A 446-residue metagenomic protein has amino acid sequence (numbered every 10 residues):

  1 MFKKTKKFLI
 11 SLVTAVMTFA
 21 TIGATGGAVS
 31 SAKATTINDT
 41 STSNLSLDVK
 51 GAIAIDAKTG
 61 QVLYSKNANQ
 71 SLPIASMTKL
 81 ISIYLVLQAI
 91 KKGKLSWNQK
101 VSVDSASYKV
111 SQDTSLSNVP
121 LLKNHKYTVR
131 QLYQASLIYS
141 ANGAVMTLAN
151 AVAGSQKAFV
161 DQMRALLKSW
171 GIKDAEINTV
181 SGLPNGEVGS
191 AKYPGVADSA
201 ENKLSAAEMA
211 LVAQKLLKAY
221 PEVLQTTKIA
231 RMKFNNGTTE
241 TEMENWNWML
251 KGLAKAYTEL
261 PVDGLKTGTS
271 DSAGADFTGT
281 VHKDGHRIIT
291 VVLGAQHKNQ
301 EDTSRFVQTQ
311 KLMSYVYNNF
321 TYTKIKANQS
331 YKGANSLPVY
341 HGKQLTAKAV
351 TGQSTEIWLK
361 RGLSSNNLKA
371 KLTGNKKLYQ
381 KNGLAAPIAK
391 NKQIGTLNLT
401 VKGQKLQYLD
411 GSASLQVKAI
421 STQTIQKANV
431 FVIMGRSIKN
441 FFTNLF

Functional and structural regions predicted by a protein language model:
M1, T59-G60, N124, G237 (+1 more regions): Detector for glycine-centered tight turns/loop "hinges" at secondary-structure junctions
F2-S31, F446: Sec-dependent N-terminal signal peptides of Gram-positive bacterial secreted proteins and lipoproteins
T5-K6, I74, H125, V129 (+2 more regions): Structural motif marking the loop-to-transmembrane transition
L9, A57-K58, K283: Short, ordered coil/turn segments that flank beta-strands lining enzyme active or ligand-binding pockets
M17-T18, Q70, H125, A273: Residue-level signature of the cytosolic catalytic core of signaling kinases
A28-A207, L217-Y220: Active-site-adjacent loops and short helices of periplasmic peptidoglycan-processing enzymes
A197-K203, E208, A213-F446: Domain-terminus/edge residues, biased toward the C-terminal soluble/receptor-binding domains of extracytoplasmic
